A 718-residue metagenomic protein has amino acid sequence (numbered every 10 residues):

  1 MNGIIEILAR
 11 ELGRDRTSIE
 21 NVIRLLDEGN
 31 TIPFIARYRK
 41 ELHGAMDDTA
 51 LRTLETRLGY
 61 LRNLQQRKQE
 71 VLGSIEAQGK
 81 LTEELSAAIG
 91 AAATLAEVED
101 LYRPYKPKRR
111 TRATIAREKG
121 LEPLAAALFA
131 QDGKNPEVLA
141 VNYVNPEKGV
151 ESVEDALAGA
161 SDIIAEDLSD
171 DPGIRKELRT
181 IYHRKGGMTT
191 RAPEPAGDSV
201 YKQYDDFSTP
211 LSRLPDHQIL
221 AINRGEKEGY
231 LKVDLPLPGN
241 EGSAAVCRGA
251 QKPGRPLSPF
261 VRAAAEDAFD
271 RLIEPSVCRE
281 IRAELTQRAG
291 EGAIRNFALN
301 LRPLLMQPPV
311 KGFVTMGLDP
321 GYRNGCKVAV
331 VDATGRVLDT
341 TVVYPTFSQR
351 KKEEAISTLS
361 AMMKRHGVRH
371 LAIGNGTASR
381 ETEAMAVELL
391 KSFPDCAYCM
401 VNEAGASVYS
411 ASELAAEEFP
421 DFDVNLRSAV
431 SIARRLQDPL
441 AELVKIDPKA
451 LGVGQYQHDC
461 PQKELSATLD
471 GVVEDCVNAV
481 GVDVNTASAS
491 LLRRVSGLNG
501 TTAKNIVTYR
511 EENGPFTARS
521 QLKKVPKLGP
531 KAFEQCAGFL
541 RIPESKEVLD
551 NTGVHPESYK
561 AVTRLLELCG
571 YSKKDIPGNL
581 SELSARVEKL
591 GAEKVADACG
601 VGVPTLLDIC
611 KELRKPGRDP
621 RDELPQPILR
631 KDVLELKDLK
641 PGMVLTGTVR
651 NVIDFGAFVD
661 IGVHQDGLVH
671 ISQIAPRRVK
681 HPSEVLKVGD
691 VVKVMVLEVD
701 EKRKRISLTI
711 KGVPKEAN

Functional and structural regions predicted by a protein language model:
I4, T56, R62-K80, A88-G90 (+7 more regions): Long, highly charged, low-complexity intrinsically disordered interaction regions that mediate electrostatic DNA/RNA
D15-R16, E28-G29, L95-A96, R109 (+20 more regions): Short flexible coil/turn linkers enriched for glycine and charged/polar residues that connect secondary-structure
Y38-K40, F129, P238, P320 (+11 more regions): Short, ordered loop/turn segments at secondary-structure junctions
A50-T53, Y60, L64-G317, G321-D421 (+1 more regions): Duplex nucleic acid-engaging cores and interfaces of nucleic-acid transaction enzymes
S74, A88, E99-Y102, G225-P238 (+4 more regions): Structured, non-catalytic alpha/beta "coupling" segments that mediate domain-domain communication and provide generic
T180-G187, L318-Y322, G376-E381, V401-V408 (+5 more regions): A glycine-rich phosphate-binding loop feature that marks nucleotide/adenosyl-phosphate handling sites
T315-G317, K327, E383-A386, A518-Q521 (+3 more regions): Short beta-alpha junctions and helix-cap segments that line functional grooves
I542-K546, D550-N718: Single-stranded RNA-binding regions, centering on S1/OB-family and related RNA-binding modules
